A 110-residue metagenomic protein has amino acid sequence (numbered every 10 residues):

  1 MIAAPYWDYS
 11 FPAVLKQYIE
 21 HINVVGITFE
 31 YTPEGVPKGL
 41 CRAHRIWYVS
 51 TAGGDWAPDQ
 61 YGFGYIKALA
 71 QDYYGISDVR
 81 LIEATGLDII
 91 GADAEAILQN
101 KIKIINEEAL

Functional and structural regions predicted by a protein language model:
M1-F63: Helix-loop-strand module that forms the ligand-binding subsite of alpha/beta enzymes
A57-P58, G64-L110: Glycine-rich phosphate/pyrophosphate-binding loop and the adjoining helix
